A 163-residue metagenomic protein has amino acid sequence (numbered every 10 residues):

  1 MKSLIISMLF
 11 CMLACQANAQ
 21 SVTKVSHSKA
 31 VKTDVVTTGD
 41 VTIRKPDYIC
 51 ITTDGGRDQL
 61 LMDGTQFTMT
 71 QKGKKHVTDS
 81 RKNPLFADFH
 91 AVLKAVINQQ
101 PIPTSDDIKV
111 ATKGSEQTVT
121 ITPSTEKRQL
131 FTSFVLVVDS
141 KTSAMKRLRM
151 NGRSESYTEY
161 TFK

Functional and structural regions predicted by a protein language model:
L4-L13: Sec-dependent N-terminal signal peptides
L13-A19: Sec/Tat signal peptide C-region and signal peptidase I cleavage site
Q20-S28, T33-T37, K72-E126: Flexible, processing/modification-adjacent segments and terminal tails in exported/periplasmic/extracellular proteins
D34-D40, L60-M62, S156: Amphipathic hydrophobic-ligand
D40, D58-Q59, K109, S133-V137: Short, surface-exposed charged micro-motifs
V41-A91: An acidic-aromatic
I43-R44, M62-D63, T112-G114, V138-S140: Generic beta-strand structural signal
G114-K163: Gly/Pro-enriched, hydrophobic low-complexity segments that function as extracytoplasmic propeptides/linkers
